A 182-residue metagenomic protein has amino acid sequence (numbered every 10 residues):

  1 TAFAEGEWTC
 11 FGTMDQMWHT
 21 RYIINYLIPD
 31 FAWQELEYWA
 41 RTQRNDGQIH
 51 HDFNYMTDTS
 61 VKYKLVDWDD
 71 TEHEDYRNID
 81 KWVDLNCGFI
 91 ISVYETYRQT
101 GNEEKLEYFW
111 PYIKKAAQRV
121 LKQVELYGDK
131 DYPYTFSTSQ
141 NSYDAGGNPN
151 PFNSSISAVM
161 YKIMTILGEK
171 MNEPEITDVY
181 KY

Functional and structural regions predicted by a protein language model:
T1-E5, E169-Y182: Gly/Pro-rich turn-and-neighbor structural signature
T9-K130, P149-G168: Aromatic-rich carbohydrate-recognition surfaces in CAZymes
F109, G146, N153, E173-Y180: Residue-level preference for long, well-ordered alpha-helices that form the structural scaffold of enzyme catalytic
P133-A145: Local pocket/hinge segments that shape ligand/substrate recognition
